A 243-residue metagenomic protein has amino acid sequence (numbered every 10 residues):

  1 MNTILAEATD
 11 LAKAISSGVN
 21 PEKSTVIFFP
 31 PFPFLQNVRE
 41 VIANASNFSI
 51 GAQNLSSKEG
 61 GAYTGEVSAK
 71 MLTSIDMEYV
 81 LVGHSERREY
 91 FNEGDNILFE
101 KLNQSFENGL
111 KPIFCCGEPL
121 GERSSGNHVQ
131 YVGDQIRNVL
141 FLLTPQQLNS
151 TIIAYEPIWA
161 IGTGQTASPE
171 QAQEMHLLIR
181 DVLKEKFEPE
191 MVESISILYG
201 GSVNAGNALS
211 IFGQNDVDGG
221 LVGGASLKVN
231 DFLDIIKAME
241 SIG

Functional and structural regions predicted by a protein language model:
M1-V67, N149, A154: Conserved N-terminal beta1-alpha1 strand-loop-helix module at the mouth
T9, S68-A69, A238-S241: A glycine- and small-aliphatic-rich helix-loop capping segment at beta-alpha/alpha-beta transitions that lines
I27-F29, G51, L81, I113-C115 (+1 more regions): Structural detector of well-ordered beta-strand residues that form the stable sheet scaffold of enzyme domains
A43-N103: Glycine/small-residue-rich loop that forms an oxyanion/phosphate-binding "nest" at active or ligand-binding sites
T73-M77, S85-G243: Expand to "…catalyze enediolate/carbanion chemistry for C-C bond making/breaking, isomerization, decarboxylation
